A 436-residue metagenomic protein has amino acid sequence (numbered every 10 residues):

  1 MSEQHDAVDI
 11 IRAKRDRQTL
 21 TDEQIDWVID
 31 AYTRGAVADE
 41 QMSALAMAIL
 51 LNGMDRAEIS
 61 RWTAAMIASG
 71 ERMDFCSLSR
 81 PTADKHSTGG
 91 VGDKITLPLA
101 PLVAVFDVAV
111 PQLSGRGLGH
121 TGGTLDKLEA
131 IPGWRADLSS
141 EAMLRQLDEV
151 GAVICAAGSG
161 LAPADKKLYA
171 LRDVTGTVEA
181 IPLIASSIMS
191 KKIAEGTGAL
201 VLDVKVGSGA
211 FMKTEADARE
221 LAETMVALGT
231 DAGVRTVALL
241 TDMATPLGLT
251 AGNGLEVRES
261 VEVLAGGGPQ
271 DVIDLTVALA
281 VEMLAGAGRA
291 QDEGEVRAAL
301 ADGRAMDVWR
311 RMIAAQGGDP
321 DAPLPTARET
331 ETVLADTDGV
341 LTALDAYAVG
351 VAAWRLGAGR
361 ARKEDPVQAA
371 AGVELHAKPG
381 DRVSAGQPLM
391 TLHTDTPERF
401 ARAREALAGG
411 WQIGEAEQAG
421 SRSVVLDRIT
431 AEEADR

Functional and structural regions predicted by a protein language model:
M1-G92, V105, V308-A315, V425 (+1 more regions): Acidic, glycine/proline-rich low-complexity segments that act as flexible tails and inter-domain linkers
H5, D9, K14, T19-T21 (+6 more regions): Well-ordered secondary-structure scaffolds
L51-N52, P98-P111, K191-G196, D231-A232 (+1 more regions): Alpha-helix C-terminal capping segments
P81-T121: Glycine/serine-rich anion-binding loops at beta->alpha junctions that coordinate negatively charged ligand groups
T96, S114, T121-D126, A157-G158 (+3 more regions): Short acidic, glycine/serine/threonine-rich loops at helix termini
L113, L147, C155-A157, D203-G207 (+1 more regions): Short beta-strand segments
K127-V153, E223-G229, G233: A glycine-rich helix N-cap at a beta->alpha junction
D148-T197: Phosphate/diphosphate-binding glycine-rich loops and adjacent basic-rich segments that engage nucleotide
